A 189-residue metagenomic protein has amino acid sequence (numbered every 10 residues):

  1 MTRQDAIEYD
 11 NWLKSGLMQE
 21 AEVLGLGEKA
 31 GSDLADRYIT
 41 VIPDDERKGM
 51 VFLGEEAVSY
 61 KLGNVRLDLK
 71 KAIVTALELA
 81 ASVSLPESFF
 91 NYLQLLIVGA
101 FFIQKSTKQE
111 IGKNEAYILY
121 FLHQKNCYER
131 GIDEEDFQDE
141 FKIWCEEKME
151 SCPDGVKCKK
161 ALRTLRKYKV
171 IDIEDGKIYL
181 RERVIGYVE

Functional and structural regions predicted by a protein language model:
M1-K61: Membrane-active, amphipathic/fusogenic segments and juxtamembrane/transmembrane anchors that bind or insert into lipid
I42-K108: Membrane-inserting effector segments that mediate pore formation, membrane fusion, or transient membrane insertion
L95-G131: Short alpha-helical segments that sit at the start of domains
Y128-C152: Short acidic, hydrophobic short linear motifs in intrinsically disordered regions
M149-Y168: Short amphipathic alpha-helical interaction segments
G176-E189: Short, cationic-aromatic polyanion-contact patches
